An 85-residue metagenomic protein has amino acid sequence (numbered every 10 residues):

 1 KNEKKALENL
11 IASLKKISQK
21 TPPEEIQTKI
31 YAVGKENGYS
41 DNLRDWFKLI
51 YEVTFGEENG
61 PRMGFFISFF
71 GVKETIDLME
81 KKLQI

Functional and structural regions predicted by a protein language model:
K1-I85: Conserved nucleotide- and phosphate/pyrophosphate-binding catalytic cores in adenylate/nucleotidyl-handling enzymes
